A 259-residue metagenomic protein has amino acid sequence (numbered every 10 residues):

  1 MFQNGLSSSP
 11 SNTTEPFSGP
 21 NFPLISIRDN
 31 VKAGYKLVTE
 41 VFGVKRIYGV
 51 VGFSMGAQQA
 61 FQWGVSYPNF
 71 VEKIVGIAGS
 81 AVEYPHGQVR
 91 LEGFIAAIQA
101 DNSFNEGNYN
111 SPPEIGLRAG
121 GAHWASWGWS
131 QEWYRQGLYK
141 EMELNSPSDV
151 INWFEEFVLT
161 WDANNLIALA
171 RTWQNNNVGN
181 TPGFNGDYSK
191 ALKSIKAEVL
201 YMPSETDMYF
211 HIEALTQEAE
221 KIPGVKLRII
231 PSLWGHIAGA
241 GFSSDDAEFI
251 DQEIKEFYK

Functional and structural regions predicted by a protein language model:
M1-Q59, V65, N69-A81, H86-L91 (+4 more regions): Gly/Pro-rich cap/lid or specificity-loop segments adjacent to the active site
F70-E156: Alpha/beta-hydrolase-fold enzymes
A78, A96-S103, G121, M202 (+2 more regions): Detector for conserved single-position "signature" residues within domains
W153, A168-A191: Active-site nucleophile elbow and catalytic-triad environment of alpha/beta-hydrolase enzymes
F184, M208-A214: Conserved alpha/beta-hydrolase "acid-adjacent" motif
L192-K196, E220-P223: Short, conserved loop/helix-junction motifs that constitute active-site signature segments in enzyme catalytic cores
I195, Y201-P203: Short beta-strand/loop motif that positions the catalytic acidic residue of the alpha/beta-hydrolase fold
T216-E220, G224-K259: Catalytic active-site module of serine/aspartate enzymes centered on a nucleophile-bearing elbow/loop
